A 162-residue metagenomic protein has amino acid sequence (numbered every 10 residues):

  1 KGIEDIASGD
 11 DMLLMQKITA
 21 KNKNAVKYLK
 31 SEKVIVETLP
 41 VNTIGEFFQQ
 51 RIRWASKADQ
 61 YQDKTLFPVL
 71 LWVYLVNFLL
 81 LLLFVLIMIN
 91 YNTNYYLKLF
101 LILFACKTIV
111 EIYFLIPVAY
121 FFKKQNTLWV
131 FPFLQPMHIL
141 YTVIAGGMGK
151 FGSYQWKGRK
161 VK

Functional and structural regions predicted by a protein language model:
G2-L66: Catalytic donor/gating beta->alpha subdomain of glycosyltransferases that bind UDP-sugars
L14-M15, Y61, L81, E111 (+2 more regions): General alpha-helical segment detector with a strong preference for membrane-spanning helices and helix-boundary regions
K23, F151-K162: Membrane-interface alpha-helices
L66-V69, V73-G152: Membrane-embedded multi-pass helical conduit in multi-pass membrane proteins, especially envelope-biosynthetic
